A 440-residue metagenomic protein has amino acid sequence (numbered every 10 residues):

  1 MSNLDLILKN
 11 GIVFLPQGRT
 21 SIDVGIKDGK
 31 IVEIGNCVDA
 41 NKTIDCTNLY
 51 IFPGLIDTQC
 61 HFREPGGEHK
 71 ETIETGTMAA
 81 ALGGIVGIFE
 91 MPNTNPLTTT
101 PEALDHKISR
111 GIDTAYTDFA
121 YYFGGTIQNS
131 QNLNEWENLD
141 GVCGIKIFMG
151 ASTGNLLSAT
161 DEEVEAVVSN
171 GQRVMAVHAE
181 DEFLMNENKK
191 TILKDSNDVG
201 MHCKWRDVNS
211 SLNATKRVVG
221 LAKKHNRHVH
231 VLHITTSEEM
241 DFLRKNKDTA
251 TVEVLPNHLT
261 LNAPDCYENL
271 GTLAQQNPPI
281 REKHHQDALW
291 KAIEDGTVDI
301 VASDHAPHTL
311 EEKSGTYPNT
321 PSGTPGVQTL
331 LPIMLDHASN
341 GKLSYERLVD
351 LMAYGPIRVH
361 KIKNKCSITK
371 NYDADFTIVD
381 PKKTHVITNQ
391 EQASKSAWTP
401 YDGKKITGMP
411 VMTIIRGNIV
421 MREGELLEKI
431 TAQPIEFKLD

Functional and structural regions predicted by a protein language model:
M1-G54: Histidine-rich, glycine-flanked metal-binding segment
G11, G29, N48, Q59 (+15 more regions): Divalent metal-coordination and catalytic microenvironments
G11, T316-N319, K370-E436: C-terminal cap of metal-dependent C-N hydrolases
L49-T114: Metal-associated gating/positioning segment near the N- to mid-region
H61-K70, F89-P101, Y121-Q131, F148-A159 (+2 more regions): Divalent metal-binding segments
S109-G125: A glycine-rich helix N-cap at a beta->alpha junction
Q131-V301: Histidine/acidic residue-rich metal-binding segments in metalloenzymes
G200-R217, L221-N226, E294-D295, D299-V301 (+1 more regions): His/Asp/Glu-enriched, well-ordered alpha-helical/loop segment that forms or immediately abuts the divalent-metal
